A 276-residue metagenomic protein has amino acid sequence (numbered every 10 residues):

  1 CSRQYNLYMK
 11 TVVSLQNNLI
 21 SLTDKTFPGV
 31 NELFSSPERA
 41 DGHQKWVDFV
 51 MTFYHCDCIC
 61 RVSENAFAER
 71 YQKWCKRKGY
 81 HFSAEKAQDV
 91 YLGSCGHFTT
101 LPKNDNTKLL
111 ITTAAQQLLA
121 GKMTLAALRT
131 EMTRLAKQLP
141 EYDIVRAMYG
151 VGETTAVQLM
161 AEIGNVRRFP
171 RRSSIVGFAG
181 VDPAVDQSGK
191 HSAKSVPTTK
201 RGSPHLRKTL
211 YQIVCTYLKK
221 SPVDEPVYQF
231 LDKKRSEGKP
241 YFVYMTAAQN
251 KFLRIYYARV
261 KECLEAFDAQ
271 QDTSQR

Functional and structural regions predicted by a protein language model:
C1-R276: A detector of single, family-specific signature residues that are central to catalytic or substrate-handling motifs
